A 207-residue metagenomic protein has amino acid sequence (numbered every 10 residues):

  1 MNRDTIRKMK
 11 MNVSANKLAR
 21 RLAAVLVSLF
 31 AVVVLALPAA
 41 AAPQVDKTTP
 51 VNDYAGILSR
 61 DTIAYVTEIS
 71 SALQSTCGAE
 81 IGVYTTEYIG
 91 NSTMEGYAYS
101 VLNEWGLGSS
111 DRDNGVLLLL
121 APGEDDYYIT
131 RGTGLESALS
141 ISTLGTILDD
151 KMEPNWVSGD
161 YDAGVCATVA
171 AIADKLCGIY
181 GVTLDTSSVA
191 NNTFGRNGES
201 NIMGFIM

Functional and structural regions predicted by a protein language model:
R3, A40-F205: Folded, non-transmembrane soluble domains that reside on the lumenal/extracytoplasmic side of membranes
D4, M9-L26: Bacterial N-terminal signal peptides that target proteins for export
A24, G204-M207: Hydrophobic H-region at the start of alpha-helical membrane spans
V25-P38: Bacterial N-terminal signal peptides
